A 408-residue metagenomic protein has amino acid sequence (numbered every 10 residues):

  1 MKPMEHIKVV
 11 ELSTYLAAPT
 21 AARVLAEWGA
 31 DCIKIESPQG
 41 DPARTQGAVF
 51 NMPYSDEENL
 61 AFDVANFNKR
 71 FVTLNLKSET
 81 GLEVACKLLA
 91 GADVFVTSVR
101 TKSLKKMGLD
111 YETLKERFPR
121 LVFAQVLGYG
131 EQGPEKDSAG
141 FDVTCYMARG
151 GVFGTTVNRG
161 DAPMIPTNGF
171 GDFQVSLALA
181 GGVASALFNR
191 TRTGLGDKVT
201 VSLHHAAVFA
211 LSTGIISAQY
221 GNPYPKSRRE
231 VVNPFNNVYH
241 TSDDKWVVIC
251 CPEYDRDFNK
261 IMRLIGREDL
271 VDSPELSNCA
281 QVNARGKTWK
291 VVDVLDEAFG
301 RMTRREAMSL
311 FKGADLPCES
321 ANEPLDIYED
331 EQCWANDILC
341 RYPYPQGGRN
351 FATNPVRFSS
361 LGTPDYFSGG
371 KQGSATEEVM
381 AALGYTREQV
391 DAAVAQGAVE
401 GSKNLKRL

Functional and structural regions predicted by a protein language model:
M1-R192, R305, K371, E377-L408: N-terminal helix-loop segment corresponding to the beta1-alpha1 unit of nucleotide/adenylate-binding folds
Q39, Y129-G130, L203-V208, D243 (+2 more regions): Glycine-rich beta-alpha junction loops
E131, G160-F170, T191-A207, P225-V231 (+1 more regions): Conserved Rossmann-fold dehydrogenase catalytic segment
R149, S176-G196, T213-Q219, M262-L270: Oxidoreductase and adenylate-handling cofactor-binding alpha/beta cores
F209-R229: Active-site-adjacent elements of ketosynthase-type condensing enzymes
F235-A314, C318: Aromatic-enriched alpha-helical interface/lid elements that frame and gate functional surfaces
G313-D365: A glycine-rich dinucleotide-binding beta-alpha-beta segment and adjacent secondary-structure elements that constitute
Y344-A392: Flexible, small-/acidic-enriched active-site or ligand-binding loops
